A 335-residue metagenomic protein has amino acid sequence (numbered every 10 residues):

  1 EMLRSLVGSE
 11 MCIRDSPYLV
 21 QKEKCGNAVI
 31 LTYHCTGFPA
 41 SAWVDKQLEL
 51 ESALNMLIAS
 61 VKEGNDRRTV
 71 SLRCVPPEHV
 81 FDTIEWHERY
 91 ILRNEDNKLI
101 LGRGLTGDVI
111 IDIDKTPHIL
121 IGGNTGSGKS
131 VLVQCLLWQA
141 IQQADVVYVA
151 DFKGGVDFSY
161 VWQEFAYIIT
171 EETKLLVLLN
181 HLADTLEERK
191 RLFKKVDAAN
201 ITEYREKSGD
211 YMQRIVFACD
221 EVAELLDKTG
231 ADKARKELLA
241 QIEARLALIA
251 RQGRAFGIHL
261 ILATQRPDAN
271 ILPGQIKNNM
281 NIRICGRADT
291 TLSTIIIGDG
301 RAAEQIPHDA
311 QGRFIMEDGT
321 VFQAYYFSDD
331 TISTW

Functional and structural regions predicted by a protein language model:
M2-G8, I13: Single conserved hydrophobic/aromatic residue that forms the stacking wall/gate of nucleotide- or nucleobase-binding
Y18-C25, S60-R73, T83, G286-W335: Phosphate-binding and hydrolysis-coupling loops of NTP-dependent motor/remodeling domains
V29, R68-V70, N97, P117: Envelope-exposed proteins and targeting segments
V29-D45: A short interface-forming secondary-structure element
S41-T83: Interdomain "pre-motor" coupling segment immediately N-terminal to P-loop NTPase/helicase cores
E88-A198, M212-T291, I296-G298, A302-I306 (+2 more regions): P-loop NTPase catalytic phosphate-binding loop
T202-G209: Conserved alpha-helical scaffold flanking the Walker A/P-loop in AAA+ ATPase domains
